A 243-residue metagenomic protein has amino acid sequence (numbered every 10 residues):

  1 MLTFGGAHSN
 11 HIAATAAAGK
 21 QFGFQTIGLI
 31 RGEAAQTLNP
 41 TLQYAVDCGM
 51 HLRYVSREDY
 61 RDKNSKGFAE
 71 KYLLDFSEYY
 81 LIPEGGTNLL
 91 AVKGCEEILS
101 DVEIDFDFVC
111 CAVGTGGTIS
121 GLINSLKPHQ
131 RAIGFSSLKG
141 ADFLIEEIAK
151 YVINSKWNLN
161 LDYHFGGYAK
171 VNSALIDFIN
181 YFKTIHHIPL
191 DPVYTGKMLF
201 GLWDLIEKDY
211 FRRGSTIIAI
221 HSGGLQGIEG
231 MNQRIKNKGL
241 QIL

Functional and structural regions predicted by a protein language model:
M1-Q36: Active-site cofactor/substrate anionic-group-binding motifs, chiefly glycine- and Lys/Arg-rich phosphate-binding loops
H8-T15, V113-L122, L144, G196-L199 (+1 more regions): Short glycine/serine/threonine-rich phosphate/pyrophosphate-binding segments that cradle anionic phosphate groups
A14-Q25, I123-P128, G201-Y210: Alpha-helix C-terminal capping segments
G32-D105, S155-F178, K183: Small/polar-residue-rich loop-to-helix segments that shape phosphate-bearing ligand pockets
C95-G121: Internal active-site segments that recognize and position negatively charged phosphoryl groups and nucleotide moieties
Q130-G196, R234-L243: Active-site/ligand-binding loops adjacent to catalytic centers
I206-L243: Phosphate-binding loop/pocket of nucleotide- and phosphate-handling active sites
